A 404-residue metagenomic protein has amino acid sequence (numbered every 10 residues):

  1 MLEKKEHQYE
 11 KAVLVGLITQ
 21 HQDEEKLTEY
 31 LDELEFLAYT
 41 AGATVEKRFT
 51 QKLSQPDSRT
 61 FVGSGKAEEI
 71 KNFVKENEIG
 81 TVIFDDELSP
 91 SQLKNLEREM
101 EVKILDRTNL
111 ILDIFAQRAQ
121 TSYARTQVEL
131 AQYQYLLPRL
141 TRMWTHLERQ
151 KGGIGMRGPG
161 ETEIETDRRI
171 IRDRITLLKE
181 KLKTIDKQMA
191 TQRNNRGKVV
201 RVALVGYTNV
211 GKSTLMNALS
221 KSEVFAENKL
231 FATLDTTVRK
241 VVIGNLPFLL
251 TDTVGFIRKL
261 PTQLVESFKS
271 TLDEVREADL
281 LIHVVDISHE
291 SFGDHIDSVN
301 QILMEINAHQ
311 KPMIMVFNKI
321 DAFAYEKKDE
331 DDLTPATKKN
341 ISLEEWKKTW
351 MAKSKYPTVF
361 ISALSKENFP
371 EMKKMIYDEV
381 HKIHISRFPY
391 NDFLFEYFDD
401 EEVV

Functional and structural regions predicted by a protein language model:
M1-I111: N-terminal accessory targeting/assembly segments
M1-L14, Q134, P138-V210, M216 (+2 more regions): C-terminal-of-GTPase-core extension/linker across diverse P-loop GTPases
I18-Q22, L53-Q55, E87-P90, N109-L112 (+5 more regions): Conserved nucleotide-binding/hydrolysis micro-motifs of P-loop NTPases
H21-K26, D57-T60, R118-S122, E163 (+3 more regions): Flexible beta-alpha connector loops of hexameric P-loop NTPases
D23, E29-T40, K71-E76, D86-V102 (+1 more regions): Conserved C-terminal guanine-recognition region of P-loop GTPase G domains, centered on the G4
N109-V128: Short alpha-helix plus adjacent loop in nuclease-associated cores
D186-M189, R193-G197, A218-L249, I257-S270 (+3 more regions): Switch I (effector-binding) loop of TRAFAC-class P-loop GTPase G-domains
